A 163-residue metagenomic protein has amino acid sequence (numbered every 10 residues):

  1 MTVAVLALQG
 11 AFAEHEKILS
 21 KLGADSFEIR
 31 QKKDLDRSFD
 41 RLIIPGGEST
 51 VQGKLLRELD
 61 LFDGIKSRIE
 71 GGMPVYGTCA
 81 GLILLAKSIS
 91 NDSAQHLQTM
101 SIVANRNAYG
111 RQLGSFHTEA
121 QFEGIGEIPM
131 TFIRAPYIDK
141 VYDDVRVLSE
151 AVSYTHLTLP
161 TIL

Functional and structural regions predicted by a protein language model:
M1-E58, D63-G71, Y142: N-terminal beta1-alpha1 cap of cysteine-dependent amidohydrolase-like domains
V3, G110, I133: A residue-level signal for conserved active-site and pocket-lining positions in enzyme catalytic cores
L8-Q9, I29, G46-G47, T78-A80 (+4 more regions): Fold-independent oxyanion-binding glycine-rich loops and adjacent beta-strand/coil segments at enzyme active sites
E48-A120: Cysteine-nucleophile active-site neighborhood
A104, I138, L159: Hydrophobic pocket-lining residues within nucleotide cofactor-binding pockets
E119-Y154: Catalytic beta-strand/loop cores that center a nucleophilic Ser/Cys/Thr and support acyl-enzyme chemistry
T155-T161: Conserved small/polar residues in nucleotide/adenosyl-binding loops
